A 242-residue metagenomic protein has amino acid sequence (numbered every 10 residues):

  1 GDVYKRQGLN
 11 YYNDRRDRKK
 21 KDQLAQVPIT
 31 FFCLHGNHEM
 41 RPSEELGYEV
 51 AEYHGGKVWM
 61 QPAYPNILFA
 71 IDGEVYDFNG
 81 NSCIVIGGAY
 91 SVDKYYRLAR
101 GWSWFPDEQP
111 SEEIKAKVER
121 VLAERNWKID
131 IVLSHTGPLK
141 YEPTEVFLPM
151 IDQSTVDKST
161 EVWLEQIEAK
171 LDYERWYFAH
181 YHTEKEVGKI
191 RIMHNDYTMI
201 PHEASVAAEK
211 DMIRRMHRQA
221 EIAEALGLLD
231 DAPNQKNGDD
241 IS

Functional and structural regions predicted by a protein language model:
G1-D2, G36, C83, V132 (+1 more regions): Divalent metal-coordination and catalytic microenvironments
G1-F78, F147, D152-L164, A169 (+1 more regions): Core catalytic region of metal-dependent phosphoesterases/phosphodiesterases, especially metallo-beta-lactamase-like
G8, N37-R41, A89-S91, G137-L139 (+1 more regions): Catalytic metal-binding/acid-base residues of hydrolase active sites
N10-Y12, P42-E45, Y95, Y141-T144 (+1 more regions): Short glycine-/acidic-enriched loop or helix-start segments at secondary-structure transitions that form or flank
H35, G73, G87-A89, H180 (+1 more regions): Residues at the C-termini of beta-strands that transition into short coil/loop
W59, P65, N79-K158: Active-site-proximal loop/helix segment associated with metal-binding centers of metalloenzymes
D77-N79, S154-T155, V162-K170, Y177 (+1 more regions): Binuclear metal-dependent phosphoesterase catalytic core
